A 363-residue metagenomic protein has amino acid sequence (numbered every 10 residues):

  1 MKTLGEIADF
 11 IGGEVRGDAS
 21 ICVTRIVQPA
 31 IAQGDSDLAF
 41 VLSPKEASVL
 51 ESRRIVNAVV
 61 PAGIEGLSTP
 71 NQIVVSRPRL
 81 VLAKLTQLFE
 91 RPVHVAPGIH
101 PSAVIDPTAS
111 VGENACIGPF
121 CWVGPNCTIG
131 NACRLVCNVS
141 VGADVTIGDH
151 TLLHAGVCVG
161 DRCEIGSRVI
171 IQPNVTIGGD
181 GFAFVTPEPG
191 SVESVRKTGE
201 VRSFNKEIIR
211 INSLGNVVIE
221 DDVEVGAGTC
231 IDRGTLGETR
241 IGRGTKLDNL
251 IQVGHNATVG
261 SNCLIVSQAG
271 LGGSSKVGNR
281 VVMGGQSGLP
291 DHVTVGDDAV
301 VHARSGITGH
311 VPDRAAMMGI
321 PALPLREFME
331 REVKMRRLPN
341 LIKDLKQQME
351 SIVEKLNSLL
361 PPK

Functional and structural regions predicted by a protein language model:
M1-S102, R168, N174-V175, G179-I209 (+2 more regions): Terminal amphipathic alpha-helical/low-complexity segments used for targeting or macromolecular assembly
F40, G98-P324: Structural signal for interior beta-strand "rungs" in well-ordered beta-sheet cores of soluble enzyme domains
